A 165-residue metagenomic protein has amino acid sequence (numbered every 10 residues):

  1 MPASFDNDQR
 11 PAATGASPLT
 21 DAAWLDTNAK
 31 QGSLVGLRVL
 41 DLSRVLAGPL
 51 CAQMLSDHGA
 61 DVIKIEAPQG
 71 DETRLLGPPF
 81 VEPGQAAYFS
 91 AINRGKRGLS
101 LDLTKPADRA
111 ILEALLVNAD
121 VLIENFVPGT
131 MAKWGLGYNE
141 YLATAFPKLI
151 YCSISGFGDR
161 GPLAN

Functional and structural regions predicted by a protein language model:
P2-N165: N-terminal helix-loop segment corresponding to the beta1-alpha1 unit of nucleotide/adenylate-binding folds
